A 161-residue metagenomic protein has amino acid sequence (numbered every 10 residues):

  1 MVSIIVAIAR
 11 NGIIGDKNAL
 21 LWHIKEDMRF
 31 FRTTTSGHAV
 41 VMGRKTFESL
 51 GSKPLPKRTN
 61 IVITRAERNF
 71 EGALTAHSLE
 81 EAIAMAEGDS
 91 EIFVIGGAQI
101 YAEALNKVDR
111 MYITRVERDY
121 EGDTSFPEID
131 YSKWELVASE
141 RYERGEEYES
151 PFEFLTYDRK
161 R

Functional and structural regions predicted by a protein language model:
M1-R161: Enzymes that bind and transform nitrogen-containing heteroaromatic metabolites
